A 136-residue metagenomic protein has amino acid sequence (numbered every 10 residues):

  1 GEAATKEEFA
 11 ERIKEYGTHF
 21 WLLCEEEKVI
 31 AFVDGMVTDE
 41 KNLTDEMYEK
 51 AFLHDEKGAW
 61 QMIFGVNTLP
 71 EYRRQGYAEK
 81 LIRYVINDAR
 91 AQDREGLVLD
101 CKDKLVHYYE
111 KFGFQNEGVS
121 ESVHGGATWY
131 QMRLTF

Functional and structural regions predicted by a protein language model:
G1-E26, D34-L43, A51-L53: Active-site rim helix/loop that mediates acceptor-substrate recognition in acyltransferases
T18-L22, F32, G65, V98 (+1 more regions): Short hydrophobic/aromatic beta-strand element in the GNAT-like acyltransferase core that lines or flanks the acyl-donor
A31-V66, R73, V123-T128: Conserved acyl-donor/pantetheine-binding loop and adjacent beta-alpha core of acyl/acetyltransferases and related
T68, R74-N87: Conserved acetyl-CoA-binding loop-helix of GNAT-fold acetyltransferases
I82, D88-C101: Conserved GNAT acetyl-CoA-binding A-motif
V98-D100, E110, Q115-Q131: Conserved catalytic-core motifs of GNAT/GCN5-like acyltransferases
